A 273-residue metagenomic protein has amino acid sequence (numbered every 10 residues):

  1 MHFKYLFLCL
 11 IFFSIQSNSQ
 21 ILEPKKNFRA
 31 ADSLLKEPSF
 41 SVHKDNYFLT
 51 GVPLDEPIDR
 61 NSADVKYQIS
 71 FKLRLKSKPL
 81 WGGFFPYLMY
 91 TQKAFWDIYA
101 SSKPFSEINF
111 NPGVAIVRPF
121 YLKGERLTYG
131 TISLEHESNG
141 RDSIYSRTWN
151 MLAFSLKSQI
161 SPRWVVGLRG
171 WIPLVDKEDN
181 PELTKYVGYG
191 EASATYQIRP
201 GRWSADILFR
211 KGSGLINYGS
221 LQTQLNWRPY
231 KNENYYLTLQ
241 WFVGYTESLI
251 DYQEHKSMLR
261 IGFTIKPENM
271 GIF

Functional and structural regions predicted by a protein language model:
M1-A31, M270-F273: Cleavable N-terminal export/targeting peptides
Q20-S77, V114, K266-E268: Short glycine/proline- and aromatic-enriched beta-strand/turn motifs that initiate or cap beta-hairpins
I21-L22, S138, L174-D176, L208 (+3 more regions): Intrinsically disordered, low-complexity linker/tail regions enriched in polar/charged residues
V42-T50, K78-R199, I207-F209, I216 (+2 more regions): Outer-membrane pore/translocation modules
D64, Q68-S70, N111-G113, A153 (+3 more regions): Membrane-embedded beta-strand positions in outer-membrane beta-barrel channels/transporters
E191, P200-A205, K211-T238: Long, repeat-rich segments with strong aromatic
N232, T246-I250: Short active-site-adjacent structural elements
L239, K256-F273: Outer-membrane beta-barrel "beta-signal"
